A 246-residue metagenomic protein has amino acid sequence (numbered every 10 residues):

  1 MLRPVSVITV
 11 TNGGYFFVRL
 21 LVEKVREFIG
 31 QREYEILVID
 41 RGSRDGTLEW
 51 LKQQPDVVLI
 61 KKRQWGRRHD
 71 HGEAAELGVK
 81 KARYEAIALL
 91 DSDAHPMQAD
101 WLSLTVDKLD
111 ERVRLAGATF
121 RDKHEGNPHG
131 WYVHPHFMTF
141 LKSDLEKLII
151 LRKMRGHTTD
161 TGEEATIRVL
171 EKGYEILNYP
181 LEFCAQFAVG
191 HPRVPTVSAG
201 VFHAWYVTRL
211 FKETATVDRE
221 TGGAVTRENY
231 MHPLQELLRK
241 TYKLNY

Functional and structural regions predicted by a protein language model:
M1-E23: N-proximal low-complexity "stem/linker" segments adjacent to membrane-targeting elements
K24-E33: Short, acidic, metal-binding catalytic loop of nucleotide-sugar glycosyltransferases
D40-L48: A conserved acidic beta->alpha catalytic loop
K52-H69: Conserved donor nucleotide-binding strand/loop of the catalytic core
Q64-K81: Glycine-rich, basic loop-to-helix element that forms the pyrophosphate-binding segment of sugar-nucleotide handling
I87: Short aromatic/hydrophobic "clamp" motif used to bind/position activated sugar donors
M97-I167: Conserved catalytic core of nucleotide-sugar-dependent glycosyltransferases
T159-Y246: C-terminal catalytic/acceptor-binding lobe
